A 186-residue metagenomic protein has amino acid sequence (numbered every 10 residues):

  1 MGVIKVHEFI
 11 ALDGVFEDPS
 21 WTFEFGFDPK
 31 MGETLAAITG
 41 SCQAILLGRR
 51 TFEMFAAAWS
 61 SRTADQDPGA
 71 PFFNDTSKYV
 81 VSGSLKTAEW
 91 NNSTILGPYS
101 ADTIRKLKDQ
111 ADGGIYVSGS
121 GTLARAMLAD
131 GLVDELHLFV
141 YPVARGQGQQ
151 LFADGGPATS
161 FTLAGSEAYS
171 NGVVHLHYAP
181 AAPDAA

Functional and structural regions predicted by a protein language model:
M1-A186: Enzymes that bind and transform nitrogen-containing heteroaromatic metabolites
